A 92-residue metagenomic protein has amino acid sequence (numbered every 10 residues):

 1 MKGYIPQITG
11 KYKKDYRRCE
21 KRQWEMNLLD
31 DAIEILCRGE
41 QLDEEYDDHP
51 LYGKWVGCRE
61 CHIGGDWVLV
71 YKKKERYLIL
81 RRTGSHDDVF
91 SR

Functional and structural regions predicted by a protein language model:
M1-I5, K11-R17, K21-N27, D31 (+3 more regions): Enriched for short, Lys/Arg-rich terminal
I35-H62: A short, surface-exposed loop/turn module that caps and links secondary-structure elements
